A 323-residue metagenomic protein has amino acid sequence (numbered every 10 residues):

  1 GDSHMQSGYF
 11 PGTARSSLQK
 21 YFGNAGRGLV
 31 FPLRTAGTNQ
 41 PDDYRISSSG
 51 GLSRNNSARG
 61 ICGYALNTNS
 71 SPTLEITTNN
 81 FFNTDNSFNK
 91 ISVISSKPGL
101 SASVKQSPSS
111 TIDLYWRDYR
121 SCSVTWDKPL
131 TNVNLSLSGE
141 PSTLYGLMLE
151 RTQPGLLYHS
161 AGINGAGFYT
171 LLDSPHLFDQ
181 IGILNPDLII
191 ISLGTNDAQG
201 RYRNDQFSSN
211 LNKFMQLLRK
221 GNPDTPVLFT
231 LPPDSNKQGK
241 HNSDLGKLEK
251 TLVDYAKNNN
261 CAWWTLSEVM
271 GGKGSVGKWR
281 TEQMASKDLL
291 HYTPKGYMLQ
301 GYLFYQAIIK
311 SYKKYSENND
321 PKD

Functional and structural regions predicted by a protein language model:
D2: Extended, alpha-helix-rich binding/interface surfaces that flank or overlap catalytic cores and mediate recognition
Q6-S107, D113-S209, D244, H291: Conserved SGNH/GDSL esterase-like catalytic core that processes O-acyl groups on lipids and polysaccharides
G8, G12, S16, P175 (+10 more regions): Solvent-exposed, polar/charged alpha-helical surfaces in well-ordered, non-transmembrane soluble domains, broadly
S17-F22, L193, M215-T225, N259-N260 (+3 more regions): Sec/Tat-exported extracytoplasmic proteins
P32, A161, T230, L266-V269: Conserved beta-strand termini and adjacent loop/short-helix elements that scaffold enzyme active sites in alpha/beta
P154-L157, L184-I189, N222-V227, N258-A262: Loop/turn elements at helix/coil->beta-strand transitions in domains of secreted/extracellular proteins
I190-N196, Q216-K250, T265: Active-site segments of SGNH/GDSL-like serine hydrolases that catalyze O-acetyl group transfer/hydrolysis on lipids
S235-D323: Catalytic His-Asp segment of secreted/periplasmic serine-dependent ester chemistry enzymes
